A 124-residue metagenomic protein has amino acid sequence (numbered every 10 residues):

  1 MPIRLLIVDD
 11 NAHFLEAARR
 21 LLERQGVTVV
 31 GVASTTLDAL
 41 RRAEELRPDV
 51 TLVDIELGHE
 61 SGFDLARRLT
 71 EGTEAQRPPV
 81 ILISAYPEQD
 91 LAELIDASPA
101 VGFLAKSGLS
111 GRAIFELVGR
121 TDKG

Functional and structural regions predicted by a protein language model:
P2, R47-D49, T73-P79: His-Asp phosphorelay/catalytic-motif detector in bacterial-type signaling
A12-G31: Two-component/phosphorelay signaling modules centered on CheY-like receiver
T35-D38, S61-D64: Acidic catalytic/metal-coordinating carboxylates
D54: Active-site residues of response regulator receiver
G58, E88: The feature encodes the CheY-like receiver
G62, I95-L104: As written
F63-Q76: Short amphipathic alpha-helix used as the core "switch/output" element in two-component signaling
